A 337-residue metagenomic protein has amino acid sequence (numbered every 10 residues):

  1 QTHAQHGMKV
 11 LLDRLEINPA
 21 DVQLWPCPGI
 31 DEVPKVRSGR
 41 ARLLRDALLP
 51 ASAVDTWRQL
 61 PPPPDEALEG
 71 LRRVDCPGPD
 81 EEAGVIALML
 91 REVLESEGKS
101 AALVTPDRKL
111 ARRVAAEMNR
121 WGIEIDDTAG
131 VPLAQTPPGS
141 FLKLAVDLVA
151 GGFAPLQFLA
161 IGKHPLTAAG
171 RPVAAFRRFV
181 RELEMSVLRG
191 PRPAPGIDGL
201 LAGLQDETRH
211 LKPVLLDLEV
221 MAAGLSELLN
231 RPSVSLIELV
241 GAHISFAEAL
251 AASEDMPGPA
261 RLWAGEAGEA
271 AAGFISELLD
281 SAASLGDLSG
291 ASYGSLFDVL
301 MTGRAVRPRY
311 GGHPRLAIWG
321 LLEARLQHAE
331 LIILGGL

Functional and structural regions predicted by a protein language model:
Q1-L337: Polyanion-engaging groove/track-forming segments
